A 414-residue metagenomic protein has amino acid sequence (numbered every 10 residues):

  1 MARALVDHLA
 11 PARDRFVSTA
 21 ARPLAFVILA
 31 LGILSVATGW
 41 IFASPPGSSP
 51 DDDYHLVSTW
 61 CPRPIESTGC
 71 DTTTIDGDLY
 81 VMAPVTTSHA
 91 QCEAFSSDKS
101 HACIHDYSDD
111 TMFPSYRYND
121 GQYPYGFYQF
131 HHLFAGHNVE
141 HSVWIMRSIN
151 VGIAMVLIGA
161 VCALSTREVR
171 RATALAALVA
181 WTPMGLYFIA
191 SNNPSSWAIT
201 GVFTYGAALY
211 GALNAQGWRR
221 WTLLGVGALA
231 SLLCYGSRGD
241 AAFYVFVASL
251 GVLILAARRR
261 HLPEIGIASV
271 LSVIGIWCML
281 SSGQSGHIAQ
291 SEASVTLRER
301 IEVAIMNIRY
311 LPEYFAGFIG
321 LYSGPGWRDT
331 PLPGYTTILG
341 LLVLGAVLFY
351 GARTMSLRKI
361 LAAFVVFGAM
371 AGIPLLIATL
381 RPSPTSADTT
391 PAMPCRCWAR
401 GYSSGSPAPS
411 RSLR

Functional and structural regions predicted by a protein language model:
M1-G39, I265-V270, R414: Start-transfer (signal-anchor) and selected internal transmembrane alpha helices of multi-pass inner/ER membrane
A4, H8, A208-Q216, A242-V273: Perimembrane helix-loop-helix junctions
P64-E140: Interfacial juxtamembrane loops and adjacent helix segments that form the catalytic/substrate-binding surfaces
I145-E168: Transmembrane-helix motifs of polytopic, lipid-linked glycan transferases
T166-V169, W221, R258-G266, A346-A369: Membrane-interface helix-loop-helix junctions at transmembrane boundaries of multi-pass membrane enzymes, predominantly
A190-A198: Short acidic/glycine- and proline-prone juxtamembrane loop motifs at membrane-interface regions of multi-pass membrane
L223-G239, Y244-L250: Membrane-interface alpha helices of multi-pass inner-membrane proteins
I265-I267, L280-Y350: Membrane-lumen/periplasm interface segments of multi-pass, membrane-embedded glycan/lipid transferases
